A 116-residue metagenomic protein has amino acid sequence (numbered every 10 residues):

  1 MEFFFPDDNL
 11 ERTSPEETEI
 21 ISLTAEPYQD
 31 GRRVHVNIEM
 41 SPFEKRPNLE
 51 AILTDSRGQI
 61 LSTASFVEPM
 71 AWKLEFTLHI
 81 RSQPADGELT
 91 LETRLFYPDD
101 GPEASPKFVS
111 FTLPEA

Functional and structural regions predicted by a protein language model:
M1-Q29: Short, compositionally biased P/S/T/A/G/V-rich stretches that sit at domain boundaries
H35-S41: Short edge beta-strand/loop segments characteristic of extracellular beta-sandwich folds
K45-L49: Short beta-strand/loop motifs in extracellular/secreted proteins, especially within beta-sandwich accessory domains
E50-T54: Beta-strand signatures of extracellular beta-sandwich domains
R57-S65: Surface-exposed loop/edge segments in extracytoplasmic proteins
F66-L74, Q83: Short proline/glycine- and polar residue-rich coil/turn motifs
I80-E88: Surface-exposed, short loops/turns at beta-strand junctions within beta-sandwich domains
R94-K107: Short acidic/polar inter-strand loop motif in beta-rich domains
